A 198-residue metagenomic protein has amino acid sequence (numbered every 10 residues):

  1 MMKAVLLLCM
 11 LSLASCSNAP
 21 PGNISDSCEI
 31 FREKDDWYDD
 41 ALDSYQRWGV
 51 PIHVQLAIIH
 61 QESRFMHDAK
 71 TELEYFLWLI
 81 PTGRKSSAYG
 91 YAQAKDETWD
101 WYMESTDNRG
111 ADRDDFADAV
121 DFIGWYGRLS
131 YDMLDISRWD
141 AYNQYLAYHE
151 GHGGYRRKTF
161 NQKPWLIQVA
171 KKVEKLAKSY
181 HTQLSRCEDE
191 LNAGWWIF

Functional and structural regions predicted by a protein language model:
M1-L8: Sec-dependent signal peptide recognition, specifically the positively charged N-region followed immediately by
L13-S15: C-terminal motif of bacterial Sec signal peptides marking the signal peptidase cleavage site
N18-F198: Catalytic glycan-binding domains that act on GlcNAc-containing polysaccharides
